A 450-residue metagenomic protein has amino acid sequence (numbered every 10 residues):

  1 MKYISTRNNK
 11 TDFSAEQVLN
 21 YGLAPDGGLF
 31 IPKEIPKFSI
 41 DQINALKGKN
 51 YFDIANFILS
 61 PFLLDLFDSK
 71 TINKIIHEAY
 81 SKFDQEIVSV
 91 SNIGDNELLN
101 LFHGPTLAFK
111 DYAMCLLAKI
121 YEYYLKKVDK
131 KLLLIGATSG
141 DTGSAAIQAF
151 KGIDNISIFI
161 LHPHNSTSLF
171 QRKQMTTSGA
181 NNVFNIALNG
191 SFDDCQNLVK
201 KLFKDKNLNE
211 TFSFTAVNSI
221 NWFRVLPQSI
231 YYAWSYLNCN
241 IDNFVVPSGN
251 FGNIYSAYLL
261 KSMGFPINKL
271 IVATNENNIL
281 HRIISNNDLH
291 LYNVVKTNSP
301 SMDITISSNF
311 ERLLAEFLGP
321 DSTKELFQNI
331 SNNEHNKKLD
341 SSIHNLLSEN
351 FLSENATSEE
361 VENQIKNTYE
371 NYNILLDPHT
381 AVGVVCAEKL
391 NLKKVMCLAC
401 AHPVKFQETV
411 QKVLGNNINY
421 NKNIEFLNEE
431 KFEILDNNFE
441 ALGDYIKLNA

Functional and structural regions predicted by a protein language model:
M1-A450: PLP-dependent amino-acid enzyme catalytic core
